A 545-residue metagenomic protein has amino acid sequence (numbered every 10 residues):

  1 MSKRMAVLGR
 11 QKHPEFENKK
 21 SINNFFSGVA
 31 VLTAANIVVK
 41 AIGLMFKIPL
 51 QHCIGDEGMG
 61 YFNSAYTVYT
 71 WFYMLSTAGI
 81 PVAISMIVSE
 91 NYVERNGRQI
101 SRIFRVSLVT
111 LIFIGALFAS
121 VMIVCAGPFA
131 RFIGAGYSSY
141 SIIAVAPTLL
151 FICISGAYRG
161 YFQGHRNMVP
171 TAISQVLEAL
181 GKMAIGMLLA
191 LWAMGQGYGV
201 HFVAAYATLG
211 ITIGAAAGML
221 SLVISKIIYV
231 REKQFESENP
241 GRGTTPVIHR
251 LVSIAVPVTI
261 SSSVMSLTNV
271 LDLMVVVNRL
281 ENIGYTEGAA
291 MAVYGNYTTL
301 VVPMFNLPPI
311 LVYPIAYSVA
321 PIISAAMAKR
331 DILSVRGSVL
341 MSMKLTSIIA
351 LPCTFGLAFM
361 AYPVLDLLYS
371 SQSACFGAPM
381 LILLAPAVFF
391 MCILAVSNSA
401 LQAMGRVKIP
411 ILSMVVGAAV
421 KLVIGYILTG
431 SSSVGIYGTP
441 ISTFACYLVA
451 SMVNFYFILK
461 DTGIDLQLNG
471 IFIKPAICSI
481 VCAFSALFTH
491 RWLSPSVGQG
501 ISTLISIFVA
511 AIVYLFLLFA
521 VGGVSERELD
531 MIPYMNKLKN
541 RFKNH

Functional and structural regions predicted by a protein language model:
M1-I42, R98, R102, N239-M265 (+2 more regions): N-terminal membrane topogenesis motif
S2-K12, F488-H545: Membrane-proximal transmembrane or re-entrant/amphipathic helices at the cytosolic face
R4-M5, N23-V82, I112, A119 (+3 more regions): Signature of the first transmembrane helix
L50-W71, V200-T208, P246-I254, V277-N306 (+1 more regions): Interfacial/gating helices of multi-pass transporter permease domains
A78-V93, P309-D331: Helix-loop junctions and terminal segments of transmembrane helices in multi-pass membrane transport/translocation
G127-V145, A358-V388: Interfacial segments at transmembrane-helix termini and the short loops linking adjacent helices
I152-S174, P386-V416, I427: Membrane-interface junctions at transmembrane-helix termini in multi-pass inner-membrane proteins
V169-P170, L180-S221, S225, K408 (+5 more regions): Membrane-interface helix-loop junctions in multi-pass transport and translocation proteins
